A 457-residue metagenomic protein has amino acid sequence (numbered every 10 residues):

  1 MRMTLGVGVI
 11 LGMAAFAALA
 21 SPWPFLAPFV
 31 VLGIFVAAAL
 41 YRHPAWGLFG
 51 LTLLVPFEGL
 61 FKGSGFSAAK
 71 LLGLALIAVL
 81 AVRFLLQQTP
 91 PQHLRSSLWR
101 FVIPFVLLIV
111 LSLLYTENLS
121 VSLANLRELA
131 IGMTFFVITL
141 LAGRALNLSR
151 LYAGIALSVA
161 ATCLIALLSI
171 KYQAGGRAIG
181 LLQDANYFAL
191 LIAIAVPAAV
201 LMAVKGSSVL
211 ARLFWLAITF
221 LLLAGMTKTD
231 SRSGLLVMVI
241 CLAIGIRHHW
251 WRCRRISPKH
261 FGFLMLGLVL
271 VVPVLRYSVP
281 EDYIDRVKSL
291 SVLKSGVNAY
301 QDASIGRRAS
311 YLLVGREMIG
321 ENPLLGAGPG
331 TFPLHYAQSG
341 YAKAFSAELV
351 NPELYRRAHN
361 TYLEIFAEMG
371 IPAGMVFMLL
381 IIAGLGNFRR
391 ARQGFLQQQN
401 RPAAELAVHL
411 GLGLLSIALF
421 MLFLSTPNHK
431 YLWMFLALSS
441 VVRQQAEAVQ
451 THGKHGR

Functional and structural regions predicted by a protein language model:
M1-V110, S120, L140-A153, M202-L213 (+3 more regions): Transmembrane signal-anchor hairpin modules in multi-pass inner-membrane enzymes, especially those that act on
R2-A18, L32-A37, I77, I103-L114 (+9 more regions): Alpha-helical transmembrane segments of multi-pass inner-membrane proteins
S21-L26, S64-L72, A124-E128, L181-I192 (+4 more regions): Membrane-interface micro-motifs in multi-pass membrane enzymes
L53-K62, E364-M369, R401-V442: Membrane helix-loop boundary segments at the extracytoplasmic
A166-A174, R286-L290, K343-S346: Peri-membrane helix termini and adjoining interfacial loops of integral membrane proteins
G175, G296-L313, E321, L325-M369 (+1 more regions): Long extracytoplasmic/lumenal interhelical loops at the membrane interface of multi-pass membrane proteins
H260-G262, V274-G320, T331: Juxtamembrane membrane-water interface segments immediately following transmembrane helices in multi-pass
G370-I381: Hydrophobic alpha-helical transmembrane segments
